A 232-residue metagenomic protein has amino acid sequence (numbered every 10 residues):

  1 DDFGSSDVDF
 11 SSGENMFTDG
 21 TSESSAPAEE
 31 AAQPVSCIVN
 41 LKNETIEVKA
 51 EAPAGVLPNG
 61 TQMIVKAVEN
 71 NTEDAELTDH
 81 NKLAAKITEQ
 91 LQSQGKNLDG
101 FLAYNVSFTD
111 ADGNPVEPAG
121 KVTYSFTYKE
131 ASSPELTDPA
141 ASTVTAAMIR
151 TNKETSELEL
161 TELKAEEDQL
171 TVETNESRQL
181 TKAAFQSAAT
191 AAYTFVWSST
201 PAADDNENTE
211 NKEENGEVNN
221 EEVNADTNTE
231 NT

Functional and structural regions predicted by a protein language model:
D1-V48, P53-P58, S93-D99, A111-G120 (+2 more regions): Proteolytic cleavage junctions
E44-A85: Predominantly extracellular/luminal regions of secreted and cell-surface proteins, especially disulfide-bonded
K82-Y104, F108: Transition segment at domain starts
S125-K129: Short edge beta-strand/loop segments characteristic of extracellular beta-sandwich folds
